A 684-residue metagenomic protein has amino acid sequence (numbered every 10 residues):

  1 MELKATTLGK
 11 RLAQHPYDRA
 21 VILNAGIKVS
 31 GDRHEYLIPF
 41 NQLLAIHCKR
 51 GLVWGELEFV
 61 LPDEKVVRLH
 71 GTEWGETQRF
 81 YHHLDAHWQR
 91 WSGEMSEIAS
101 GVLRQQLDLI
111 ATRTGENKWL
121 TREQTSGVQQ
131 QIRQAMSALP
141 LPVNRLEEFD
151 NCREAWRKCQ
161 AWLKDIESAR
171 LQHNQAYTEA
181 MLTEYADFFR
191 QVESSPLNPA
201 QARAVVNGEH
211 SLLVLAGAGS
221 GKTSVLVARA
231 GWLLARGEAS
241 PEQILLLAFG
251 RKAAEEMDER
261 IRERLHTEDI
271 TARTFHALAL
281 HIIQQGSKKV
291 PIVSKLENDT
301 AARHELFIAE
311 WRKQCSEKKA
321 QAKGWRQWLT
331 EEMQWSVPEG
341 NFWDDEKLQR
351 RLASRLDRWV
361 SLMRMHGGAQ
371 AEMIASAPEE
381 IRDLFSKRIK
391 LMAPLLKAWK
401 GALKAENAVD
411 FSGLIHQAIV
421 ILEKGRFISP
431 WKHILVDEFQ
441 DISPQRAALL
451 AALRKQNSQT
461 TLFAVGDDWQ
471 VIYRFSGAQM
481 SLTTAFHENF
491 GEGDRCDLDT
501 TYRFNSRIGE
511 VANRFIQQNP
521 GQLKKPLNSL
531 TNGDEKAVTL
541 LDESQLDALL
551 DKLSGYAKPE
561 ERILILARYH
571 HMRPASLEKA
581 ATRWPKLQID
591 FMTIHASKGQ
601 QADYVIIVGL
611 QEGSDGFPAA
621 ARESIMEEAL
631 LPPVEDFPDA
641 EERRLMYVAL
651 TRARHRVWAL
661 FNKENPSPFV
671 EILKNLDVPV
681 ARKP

Functional and structural regions predicted by a protein language model:
M1-R19: Anionic N-terminal interaction surfaces
L23, R33, L37, L44-L52 (+4 more regions): P-loop NTPase Walker
G127, M136, P140-R153, Q160-A218 (+7 more regions): Conserved helicase NTPase motor core
V143-R170, N174-A176, L182, L234-A408: A basic/glycine-biased coupling hinge at the interface between accessory DNA-binding modules
H210, A239-Q243, S458-T460, D467-W469 (+5 more regions): Short glycine-/polar-rich loops that comprise or flank the Walker A/P-loop and associated switch/sensor motifs
L213, S220-L226, E492-D494, T500-L587 (+1 more regions): Helicase P-loop NTPase motor core
H433, K558-E560, L587-Q588, K598-K663 (+2 more regions): Conserved helicase C-terminal RecA-like lobe
P444-E535, D677-A681: Conserved RecA-like helicase ATPase core segment that couples NTP binding/hydrolysis to strand translocation
